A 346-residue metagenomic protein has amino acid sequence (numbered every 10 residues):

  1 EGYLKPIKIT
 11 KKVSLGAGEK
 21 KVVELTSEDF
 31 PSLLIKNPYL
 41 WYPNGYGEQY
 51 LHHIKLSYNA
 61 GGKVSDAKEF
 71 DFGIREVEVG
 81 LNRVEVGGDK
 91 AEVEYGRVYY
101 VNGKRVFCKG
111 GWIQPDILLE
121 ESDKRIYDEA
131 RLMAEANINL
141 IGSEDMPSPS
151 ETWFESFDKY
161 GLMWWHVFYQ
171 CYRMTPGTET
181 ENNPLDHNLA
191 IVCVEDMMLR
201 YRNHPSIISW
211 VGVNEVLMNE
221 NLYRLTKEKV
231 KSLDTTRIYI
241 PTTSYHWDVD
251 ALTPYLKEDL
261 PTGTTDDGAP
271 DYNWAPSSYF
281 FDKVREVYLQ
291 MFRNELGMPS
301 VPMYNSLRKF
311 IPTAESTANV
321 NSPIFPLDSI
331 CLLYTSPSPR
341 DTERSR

Functional and structural regions predicted by a protein language model:
E1-E144, S148, K159-Y160: Secreted/periplasmic carbohydrate-active enzymes, especially glycoside hydrolases
L15, S278-Y279, P339: Compositionally biased regions
L140-L332: Substrate-binding/catalytic cleft of secreted carbohydrate-active enzymes, primarily glycoside hydrolases
Y334-D341: Conserved small/polar residues in nucleotide/adenosyl-binding loops
